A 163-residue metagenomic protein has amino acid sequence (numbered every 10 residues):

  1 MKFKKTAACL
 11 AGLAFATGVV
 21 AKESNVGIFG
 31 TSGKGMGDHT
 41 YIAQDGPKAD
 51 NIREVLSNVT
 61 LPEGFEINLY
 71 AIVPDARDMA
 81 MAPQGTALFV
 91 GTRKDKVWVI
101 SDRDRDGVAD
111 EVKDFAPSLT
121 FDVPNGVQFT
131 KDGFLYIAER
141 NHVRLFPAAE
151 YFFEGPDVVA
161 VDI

Functional and structural regions predicted by a protein language model:
K2-V20: Gram-negative bacterial Sec-dependent N-terminal signal peptides
K22-I163: Beta-propeller domains with acidic blade repeats across secreted/periplasmic ectodomains and cytosolic WD/CNH propellers
